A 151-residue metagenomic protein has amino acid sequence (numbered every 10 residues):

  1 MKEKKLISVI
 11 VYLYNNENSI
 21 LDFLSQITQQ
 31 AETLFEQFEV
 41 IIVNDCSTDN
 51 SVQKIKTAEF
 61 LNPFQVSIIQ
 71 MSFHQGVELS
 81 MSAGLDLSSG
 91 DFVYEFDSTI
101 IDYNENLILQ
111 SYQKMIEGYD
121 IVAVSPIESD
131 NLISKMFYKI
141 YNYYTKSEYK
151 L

Functional and structural regions predicted by a protein language model:
L6-S8, E39: Cell-envelope/extracellular polymer assembly enzymes that use nucleotide-activated donors
N16-A31: Short, well-formed alpha-helical segments that are part of the catalytic scaffolds of diverse glycosyltransferases
S19-L21, D49-T57: Acidic helix N-cap motif at the loop->helix transition within catalytic regions of sugar-transfer enzymes
E36-S47, I69-Q70: Short beta-strand/loop segment that forms part of the nucleotide-sugar
N44-Q53, I100-I101: A conserved acidic beta->alpha catalytic loop
M71-S88, N106-Q110: Glycine-rich, basic loop-to-helix element that forms the pyrophosphate-binding segment of sugar-nucleotide handling
V93: Short aromatic/hydrophobic "clamp" motif used to bind/position activated sugar donors
L109-N131: Conserved donor NDP-sugar-binding/catalytic core segment of glycosyltransferases
